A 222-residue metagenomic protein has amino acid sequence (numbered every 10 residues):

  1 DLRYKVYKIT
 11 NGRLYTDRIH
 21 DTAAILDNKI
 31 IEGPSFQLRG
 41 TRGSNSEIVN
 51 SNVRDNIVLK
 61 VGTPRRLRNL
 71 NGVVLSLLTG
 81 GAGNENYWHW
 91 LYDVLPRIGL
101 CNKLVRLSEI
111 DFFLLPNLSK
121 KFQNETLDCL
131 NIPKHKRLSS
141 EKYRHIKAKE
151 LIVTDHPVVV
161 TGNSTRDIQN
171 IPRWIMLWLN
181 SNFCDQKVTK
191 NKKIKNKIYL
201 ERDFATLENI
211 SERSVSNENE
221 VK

Functional and structural regions predicted by a protein language model:
D1-K222: The feature primarily captures lumenal catalytic ectodomains of type II secretory-pathway glycosyltransferases
